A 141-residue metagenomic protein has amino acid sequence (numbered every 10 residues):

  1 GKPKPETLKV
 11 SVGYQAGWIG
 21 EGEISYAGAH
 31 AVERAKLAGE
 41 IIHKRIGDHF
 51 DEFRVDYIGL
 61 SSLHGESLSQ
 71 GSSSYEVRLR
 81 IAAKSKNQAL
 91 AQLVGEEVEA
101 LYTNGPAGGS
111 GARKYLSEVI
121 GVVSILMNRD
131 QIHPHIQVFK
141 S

Functional and structural regions predicted by a protein language model:
G1-S141: C-terminal non-catalytic interaction/assembly regions of soluble proteins
